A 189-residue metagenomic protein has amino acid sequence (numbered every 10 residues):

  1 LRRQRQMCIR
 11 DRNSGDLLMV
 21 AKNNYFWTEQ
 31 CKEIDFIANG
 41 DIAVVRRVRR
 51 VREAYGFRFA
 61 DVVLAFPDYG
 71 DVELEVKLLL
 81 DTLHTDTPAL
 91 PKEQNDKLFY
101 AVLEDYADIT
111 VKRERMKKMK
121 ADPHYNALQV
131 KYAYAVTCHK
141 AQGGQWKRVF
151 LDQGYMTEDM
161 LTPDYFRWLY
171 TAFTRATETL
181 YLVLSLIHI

Functional and structural regions predicted by a protein language model:
L1-Q6, R10-S185: Core RecA-like ATPase module of SF1/SF2 helicases and allied nucleic-acid translocases
